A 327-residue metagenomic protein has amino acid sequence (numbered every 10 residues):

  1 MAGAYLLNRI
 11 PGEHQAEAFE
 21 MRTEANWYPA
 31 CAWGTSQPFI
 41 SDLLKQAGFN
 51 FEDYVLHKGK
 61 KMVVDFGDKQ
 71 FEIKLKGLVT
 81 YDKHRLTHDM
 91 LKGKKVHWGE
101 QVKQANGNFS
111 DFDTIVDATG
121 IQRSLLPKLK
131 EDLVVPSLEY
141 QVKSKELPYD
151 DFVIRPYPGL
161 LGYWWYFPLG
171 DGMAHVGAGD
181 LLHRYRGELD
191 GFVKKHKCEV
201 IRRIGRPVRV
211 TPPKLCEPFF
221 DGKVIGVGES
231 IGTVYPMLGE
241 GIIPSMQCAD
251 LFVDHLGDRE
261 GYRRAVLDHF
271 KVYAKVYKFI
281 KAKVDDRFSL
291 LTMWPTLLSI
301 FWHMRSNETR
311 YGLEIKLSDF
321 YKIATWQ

Functional and structural regions predicted by a protein language model:
A2-A4: N-terminal Rossmann-fold NAD(P) dinucleotide-binding loop
N8-A30: Glycine-rich FAD pyrophosphate-binding loop
E24-A25, H88-P207, T211-F220, G232-V234: Predominantly flavin-linked oxidoreductase catalytic cores and closely associated redox partners
T35-H88: A conserved beta-strand/loop capping segment in the N-terminal third of enzymes that catalyze redox or closely related
V200-R203, C216-E217, V253-L291: Active-site-proximal substrate-binding core of FAD-dependent oxidoreductases
V208-P236, K275-L298: FAD-binding beta-loop-beta segment adjacent to the flavin cofactor pocket
V234-L256: A conserved FAD-binding loop/helix module that cradles the flavin
R287-Q327: C-terminal auxiliary extensions adjacent to catalytic cores
